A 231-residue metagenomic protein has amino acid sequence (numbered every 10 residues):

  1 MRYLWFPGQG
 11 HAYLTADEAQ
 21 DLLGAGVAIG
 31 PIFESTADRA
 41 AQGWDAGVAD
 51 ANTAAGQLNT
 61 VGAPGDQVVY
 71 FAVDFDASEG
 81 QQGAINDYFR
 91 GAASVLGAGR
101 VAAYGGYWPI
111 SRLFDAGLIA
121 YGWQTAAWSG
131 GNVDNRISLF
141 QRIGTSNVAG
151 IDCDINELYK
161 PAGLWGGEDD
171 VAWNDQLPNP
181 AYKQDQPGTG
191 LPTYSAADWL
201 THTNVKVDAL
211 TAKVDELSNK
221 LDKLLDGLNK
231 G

Functional and structural regions predicted by a protein language model:
M1-R2, V27-I32, Q67-V69, V101-A103 (+2 more regions): Hydrophobic faces of well-ordered beta-strands that scaffold small-molecule active sites in alpha/beta enzyme cores
R2-Q81, N86: Substrate-binding cleft of extracellular glycoside hydrolase catalytic domains
W5-P7, E34-T36, D74-D76, G106-I110 (+2 more regions): Active-site beta-loop-alpha junctions enriched in small/polar residues
D17, D21, A49, T53 (+5 more regions): Extracytoplasmic/secreted proteins, especially bacterial periplasmic and envelope-associated proteins
L23-G26, A93, G97: Anion (oxyanion) recognition and catalysis
G97-R112: Aromatic-lined carbohydrate-recognition surfaces of secreted/lumenal glycan-active proteins
I110-V171: Functionally critical loop-and-helix segments that line ligand-binding/catalytic clefts of soluble enzyme domains
D170-L228: Heptad-repeat coiled-coil amphipathic alpha-helices that mediate oligomerization/assembly
